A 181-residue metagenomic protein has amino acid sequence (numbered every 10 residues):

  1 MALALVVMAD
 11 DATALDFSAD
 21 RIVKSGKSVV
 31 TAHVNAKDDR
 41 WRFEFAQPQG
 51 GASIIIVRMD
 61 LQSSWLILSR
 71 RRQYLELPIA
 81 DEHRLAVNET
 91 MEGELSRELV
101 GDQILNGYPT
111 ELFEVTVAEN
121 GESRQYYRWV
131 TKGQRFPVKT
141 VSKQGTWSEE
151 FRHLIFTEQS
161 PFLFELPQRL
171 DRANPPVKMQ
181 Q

Functional and structural regions predicted by a protein language model:
M1-V6: Bacterial N-terminal signal peptides
V7-A36, L77-T90, L95, L170-Q181: N-terminal cleavable signal peptides for secretion/export
D11-L68, L99-G101, P109-L112, V117-E119 (+1 more regions): N-terminal mature ectodomain segment of secretory-pathway/periplasmic proteins
A32-V87, F136-P137, S142-L154: An acidic-aromatic
Q47-I54, P109-L170: Gly/Pro-enriched, hydrophobic low-complexity segments that function as extracytoplasmic propeptides/linkers
R72, Q159, K178: Surface-exposed, flexible loop/turn segments at secondary-structure boundaries
N88-I104, F156-E158: Short acidic, Pro/Gly- and aromatic-enriched capping/linker segments at domain boundaries
